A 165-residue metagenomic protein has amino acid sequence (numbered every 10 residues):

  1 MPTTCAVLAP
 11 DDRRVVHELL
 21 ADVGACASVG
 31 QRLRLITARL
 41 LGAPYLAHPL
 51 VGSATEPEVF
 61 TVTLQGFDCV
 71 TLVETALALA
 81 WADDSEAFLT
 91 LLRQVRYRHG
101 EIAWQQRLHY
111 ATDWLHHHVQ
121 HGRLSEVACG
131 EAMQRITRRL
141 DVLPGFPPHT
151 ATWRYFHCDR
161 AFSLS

Functional and structural regions predicted by a protein language model:
M1-S165: Cysteine-nucleophile amide-bond enzymes
